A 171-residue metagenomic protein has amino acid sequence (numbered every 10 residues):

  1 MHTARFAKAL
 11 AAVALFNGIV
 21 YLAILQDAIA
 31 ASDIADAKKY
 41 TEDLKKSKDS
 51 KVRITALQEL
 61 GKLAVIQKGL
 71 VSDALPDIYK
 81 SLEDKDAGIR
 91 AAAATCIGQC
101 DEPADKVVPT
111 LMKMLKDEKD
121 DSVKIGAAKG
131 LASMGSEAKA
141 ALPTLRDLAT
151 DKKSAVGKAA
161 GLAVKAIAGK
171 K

Functional and structural regions predicted by a protein language model:
H2-A14: Bacterial N-terminal signal peptides that target proteins for export
T3-F6, D27, I54, D147: Positively charged, low-complexity intrinsically disordered regions
A11-A23: Bacterial N-terminal signal peptides
D27-I34, K51-G69, K80, G88-E102 (+2 more regions): Structural detector for internal amphipathic alpha-helices that build alpha-solenoid repeat scaffolds
A31-E42, K68-S81, P103-L115, E137-A149: Amphipathic alpha-helical scaffolding segments comprising HEAT/armadillo-like alpha-solenoid repeats
D43-S47: Helix-loop junctions that connect tandem helical modules in alpha-solenoid scaffolds
K48-D49, K85-D86, K119-D120, K152-K153: Short inter-helical turns and helix N-cap capping residues of alpha-solenoid HEAT/ARM repeat scaffolds
